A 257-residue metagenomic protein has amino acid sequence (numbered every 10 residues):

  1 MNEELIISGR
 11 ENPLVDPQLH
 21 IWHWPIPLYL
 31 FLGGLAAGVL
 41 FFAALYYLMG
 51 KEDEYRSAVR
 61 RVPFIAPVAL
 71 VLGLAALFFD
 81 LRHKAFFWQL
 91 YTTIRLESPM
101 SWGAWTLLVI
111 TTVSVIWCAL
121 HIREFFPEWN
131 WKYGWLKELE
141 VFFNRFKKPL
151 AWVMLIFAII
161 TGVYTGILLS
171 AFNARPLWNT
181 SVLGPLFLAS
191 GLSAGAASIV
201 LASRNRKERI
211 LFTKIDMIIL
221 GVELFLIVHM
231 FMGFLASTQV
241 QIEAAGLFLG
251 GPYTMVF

Functional and structural regions predicted by a protein language model:
M1-H20, T92-I94, E128-N144: Extramembrane terminal tails and long inter-domain/linker segments of multi-pass membrane proteins
M1-I7, G73-L81, G162: Alpha-helical transmembrane segments of multi-pass membrane proteins
M1-M49: N-terminal signal-anchor module of multipass membrane proteins
N2-E11, R82-Q89, G233-V240: Peri-membrane helix termini and adjoining interfacial loops of integral membrane proteins
L14-W24, I94-E97, Q241-V256: Membrane-interface segments at transmembrane helix junctions and kinks in multi-pass inner-membrane proteins
W24-A37, R60, F64-L70, L74 (+6 more regions): Hydrophobic alpha-helical segments of membrane proteins, primarily the transmembrane helices and their short helical
L30-L32, M49, I116-F257: Long, contiguous internal "core" modules enriched in hydrophobic/ aromatic residues
L35-T106, V113: Membrane helical hairpin/interfacial module
